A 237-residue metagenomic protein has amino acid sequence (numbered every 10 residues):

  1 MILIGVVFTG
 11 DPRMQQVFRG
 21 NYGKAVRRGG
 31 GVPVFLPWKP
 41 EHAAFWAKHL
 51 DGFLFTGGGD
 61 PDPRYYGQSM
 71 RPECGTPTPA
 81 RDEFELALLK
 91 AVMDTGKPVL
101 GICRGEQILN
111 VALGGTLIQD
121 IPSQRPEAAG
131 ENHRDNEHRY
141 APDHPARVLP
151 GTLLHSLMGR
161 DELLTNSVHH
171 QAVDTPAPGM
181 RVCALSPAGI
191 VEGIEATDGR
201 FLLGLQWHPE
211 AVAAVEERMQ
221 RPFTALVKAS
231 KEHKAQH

Functional and structural regions predicted by a protein language model:
M1-L100, V111-A112, I118, P122-M158 (+5 more regions): N-terminal beta1-alpha1 cap of cysteine-dependent amidohydrolase-like domains
C103: Conserved G/P- and acidic residue-centered "switch" motifs that form tight phosphate/ATP-binding loops in soluble
L203-Q206: Active-site-proximal beta-strand elements of phosphoester/diester hydrolases
